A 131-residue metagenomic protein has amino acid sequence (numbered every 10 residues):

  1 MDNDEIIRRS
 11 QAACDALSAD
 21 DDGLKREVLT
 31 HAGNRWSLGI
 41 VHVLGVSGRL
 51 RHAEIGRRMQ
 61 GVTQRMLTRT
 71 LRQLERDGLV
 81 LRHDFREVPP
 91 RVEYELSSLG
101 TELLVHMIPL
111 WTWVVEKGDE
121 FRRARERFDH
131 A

Functional and structural regions predicted by a protein language model:
D2-A12, A19-G23, H42, S98-A131: Amphipathic alpha-helical dimerization/coiled-coil segments that flank or bridge DNA-binding/regulatory modules
D15-M66, E93: N-terminal helix-turn-helix DNA-binding core of bacterial DNA-binding proteins
R57, R69, P109-T112: Generic recognition of well-ordered alpha-helical segments within structured catalytic/regulatory domains
L67, L71-D77: Basic amphipathic alpha-helical segments that dock to polyanions
E75-E95: Beta-hairpin "wing" of winged helix-turn-helix
